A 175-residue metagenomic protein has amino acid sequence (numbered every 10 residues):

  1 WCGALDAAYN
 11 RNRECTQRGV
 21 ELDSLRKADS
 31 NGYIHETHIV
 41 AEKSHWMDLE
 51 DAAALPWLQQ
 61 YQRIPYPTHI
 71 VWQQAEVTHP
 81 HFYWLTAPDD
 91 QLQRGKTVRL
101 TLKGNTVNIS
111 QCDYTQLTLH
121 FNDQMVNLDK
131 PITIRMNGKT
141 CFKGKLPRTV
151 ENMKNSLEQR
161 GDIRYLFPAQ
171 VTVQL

Functional and structural regions predicted by a protein language model:
W1-N10, A41, C112-D113: Conserved strand-to-loop "acid loop" that flanks and positions the catalytic carboxylate
T16-L175: Alpha/beta-hydrolase-fold serine-hydrolase catalytic core, especially in secreted/extracellular enzymes
